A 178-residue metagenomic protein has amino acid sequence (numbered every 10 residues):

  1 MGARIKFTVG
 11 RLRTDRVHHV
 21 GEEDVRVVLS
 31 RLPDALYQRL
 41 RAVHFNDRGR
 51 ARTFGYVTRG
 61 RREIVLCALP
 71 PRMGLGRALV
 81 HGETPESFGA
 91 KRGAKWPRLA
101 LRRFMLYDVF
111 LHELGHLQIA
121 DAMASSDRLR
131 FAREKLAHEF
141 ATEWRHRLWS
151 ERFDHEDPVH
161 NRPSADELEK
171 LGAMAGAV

Functional and structural regions predicted by a protein language model:
M1-L79, R92-L99: A metal-dependent hydrolase signature that marks the N-terminal structural subdomain at the beginning of catalytic folds
G2, K6, G10, H19 (+1 more regions): Long, well-structured alpha-helical subdomains associated with metal-dependent extracellular/ecto-lumenal hydrolases
G21, Y107, R133: Hydrophobic (often cysteine-bearing) scaffold residues that line and stabilize catalytic clefts of nucleotide/cofactor
G76-A94, E167-G176: Charged, glycine/proline-rich intrinsically disordered loops and linkers
P85-F110, M123-L129: Short pre-active-site segment immediately N-terminal to the catalytic Zn-binding motif
D108-D121, A137: Active-site recognition of the HExxH zinc-binding catalytic motif
D121-E134, R152-E156: Short conserved catalytic/interaction loops centered on acidic-Pro-aromatic/His motifs
A132-R147: An active-site-proximal "capping" alpha-helix that borders the catalytic cofactor pocket
